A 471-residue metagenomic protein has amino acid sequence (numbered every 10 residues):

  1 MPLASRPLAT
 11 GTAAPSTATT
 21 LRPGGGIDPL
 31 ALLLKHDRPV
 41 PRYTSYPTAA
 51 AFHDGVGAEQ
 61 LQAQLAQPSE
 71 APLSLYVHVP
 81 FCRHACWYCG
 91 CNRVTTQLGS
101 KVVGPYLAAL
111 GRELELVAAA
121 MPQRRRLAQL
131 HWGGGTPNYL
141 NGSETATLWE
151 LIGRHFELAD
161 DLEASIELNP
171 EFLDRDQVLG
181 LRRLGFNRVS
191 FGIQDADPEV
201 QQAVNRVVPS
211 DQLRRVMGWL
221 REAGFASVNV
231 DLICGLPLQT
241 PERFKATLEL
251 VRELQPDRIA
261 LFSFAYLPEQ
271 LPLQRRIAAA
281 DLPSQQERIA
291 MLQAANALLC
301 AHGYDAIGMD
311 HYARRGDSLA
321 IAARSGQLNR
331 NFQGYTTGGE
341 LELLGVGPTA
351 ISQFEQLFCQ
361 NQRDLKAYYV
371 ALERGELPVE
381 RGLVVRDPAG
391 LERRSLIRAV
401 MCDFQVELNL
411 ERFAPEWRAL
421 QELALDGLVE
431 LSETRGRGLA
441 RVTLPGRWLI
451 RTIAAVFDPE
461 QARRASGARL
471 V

Functional and structural regions predicted by a protein language model:
M1-S74: Flexible, acidic/Gly-rich N-terminal and inter-domain linker regions that tether and position cofactor-handling modules
P2-L8, T12, L65-Q67, V94-A120 (+2 more regions): C-terminal scaffold of the Radical SAM
L75-V77, F191: Short beta-strand motif preference
V77-R93: Local cysteine-cluster metal-coordination motifs and their immediate loop/turn environment, predominantly Fe-S cluster
R412-L425: Short amphipathic alpha-helical interaction segments
A424-R435: A short, conserved structural fragment
G436-T443: Minor-groove-contacting beta-hairpin "wing" of winged helix-turn-helix DNA-binding domains
P445-V471: Short, amphipathic alpha-helical interaction segments positioned at domain boundaries
